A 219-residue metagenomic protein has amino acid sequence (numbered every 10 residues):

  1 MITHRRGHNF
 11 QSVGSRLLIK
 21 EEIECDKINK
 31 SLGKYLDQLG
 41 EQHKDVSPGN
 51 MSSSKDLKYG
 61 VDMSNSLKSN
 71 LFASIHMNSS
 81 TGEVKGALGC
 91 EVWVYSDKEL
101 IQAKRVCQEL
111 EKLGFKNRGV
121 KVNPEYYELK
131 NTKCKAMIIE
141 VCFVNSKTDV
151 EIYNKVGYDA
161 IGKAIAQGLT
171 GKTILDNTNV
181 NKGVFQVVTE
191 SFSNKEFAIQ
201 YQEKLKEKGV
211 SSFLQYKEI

Functional and structural regions predicted by a protein language model:
M1-I2, V184: Extreme N-terminal starter segment of soluble prokaryotic enzymes
I2, H8-S12, I19-N179: Active-site-proximal helix/loop segments of hydrolytic enzymes
R6-F10, S191-N194: Short polar catalytic/cofactor-binding loops
N177-I219: Solvent-exposed beta-strand motifs enriched in subsets of small alpha/beta binding domains, especially certain
